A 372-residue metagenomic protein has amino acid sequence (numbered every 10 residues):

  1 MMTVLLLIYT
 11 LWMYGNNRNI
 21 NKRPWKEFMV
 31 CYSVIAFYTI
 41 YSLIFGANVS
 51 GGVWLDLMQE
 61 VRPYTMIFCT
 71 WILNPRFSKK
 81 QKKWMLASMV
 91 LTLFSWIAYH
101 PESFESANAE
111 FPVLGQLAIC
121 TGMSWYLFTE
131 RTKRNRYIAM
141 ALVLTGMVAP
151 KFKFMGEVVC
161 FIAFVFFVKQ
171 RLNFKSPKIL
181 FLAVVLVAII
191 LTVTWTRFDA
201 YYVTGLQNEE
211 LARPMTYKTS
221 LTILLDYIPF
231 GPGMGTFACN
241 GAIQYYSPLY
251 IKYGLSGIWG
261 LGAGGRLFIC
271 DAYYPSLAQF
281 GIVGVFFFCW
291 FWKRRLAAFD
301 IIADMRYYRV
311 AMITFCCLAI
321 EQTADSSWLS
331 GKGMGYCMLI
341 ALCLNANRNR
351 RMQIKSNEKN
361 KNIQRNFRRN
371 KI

Functional and structural regions predicted by a protein language model:
M1-I40, E130-K133, A346-I372: Transmembrane signal-anchor hairpin modules in multi-pass inner-membrane enzymes, especially those that act on
V4-N19, I119-T129, I282-I301: Hydrophobic, aromatic-rich transmembrane alpha-helices and their immediate juxtamembrane boundary segments
L6-I20, P24, F28, S33-L93 (+2 more regions): Transmembrane alpha-helical segments and their membrane-water interfaces
W25-E27, S276-A319, Q353: Hydrophobic transmembrane alpha-helices and their immediate junctions
L57, L182-L225, G235-Y245, G264: Flexible juxtamembrane loops connecting transmembrane helices in multi-pass membrane enzymes that build or modify
T65-S103, N108-V168: Alpha-helical transmembrane segments of multi-pass inner-membrane proteins
T236-Y273: Interfacial juxtamembrane loops and adjacent helix segments that form the catalytic/substrate-binding surfaces
V310-Q364, I372: Transmembrane alpha-helices of multi-pass inner-membrane enzymes
